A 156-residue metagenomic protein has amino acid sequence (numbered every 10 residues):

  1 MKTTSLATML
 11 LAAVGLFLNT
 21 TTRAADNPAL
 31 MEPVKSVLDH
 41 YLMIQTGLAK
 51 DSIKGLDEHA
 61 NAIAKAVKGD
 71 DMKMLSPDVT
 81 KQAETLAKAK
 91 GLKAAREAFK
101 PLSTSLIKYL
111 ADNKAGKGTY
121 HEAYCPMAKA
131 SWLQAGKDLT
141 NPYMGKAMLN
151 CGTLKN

Functional and structural regions predicted by a protein language model:
M1-S5: Positively charged n-region of N-terminal signal peptides that target proteins for export
T8-F17: Bacterial N-terminal signal peptides
T21-N156: Intrinsically disordered, low-complexity terminal tails/loops enriched in metal-binding residues
